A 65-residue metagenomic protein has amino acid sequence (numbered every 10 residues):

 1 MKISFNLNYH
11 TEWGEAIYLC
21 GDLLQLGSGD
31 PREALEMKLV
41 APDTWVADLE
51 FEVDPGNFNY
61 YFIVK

Functional and structural regions predicted by a protein language model:
K2-N8: A short, amphipathic beta-strand motif
N8-P55, K65: Aromatic-rich carbohydrate-binding modules that target alpha-glucans
G56-Y60: Exposed beta-strand face motif in extracellular beta-rich ectodomains
